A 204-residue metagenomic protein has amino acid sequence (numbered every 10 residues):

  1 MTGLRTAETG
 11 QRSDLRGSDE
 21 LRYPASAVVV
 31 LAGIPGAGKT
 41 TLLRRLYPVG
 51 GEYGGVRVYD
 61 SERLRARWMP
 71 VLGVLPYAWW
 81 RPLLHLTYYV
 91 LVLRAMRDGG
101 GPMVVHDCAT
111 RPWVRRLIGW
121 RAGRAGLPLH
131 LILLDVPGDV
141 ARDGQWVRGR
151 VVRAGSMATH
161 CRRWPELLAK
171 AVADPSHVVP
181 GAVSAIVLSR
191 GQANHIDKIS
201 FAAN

Functional and structural regions predicted by a protein language model:
M1-E20: N-terminal pre-Walker A segment at the start of P-loop NTPase domains
S18-S26, A95-D98: Phosphate-binding P-loop
S26, A125-H130, V179-S184: Short glycine-/polar-rich loops that comprise or flank the Walker A/P-loop and associated switch/sensor motifs
V28-V30, V104: Short hydrophobic/aromatic beta-strand immediately N-terminal to the Walker A/P-loop
A32, A37, R45, Y53 (+1 more regions): Conserved GTP-binding G-domain of TRAFAC-class P-loop NTPases and closely related GTPase folds
T41-G99, V140-R142: Conserved substrate/cofactor phosphate-moiety recognition/catalytic segment in nucleotide-dependent phosphotransferases
W80-L129: Glycine-rich phosphate-binding loop used to anchor ATP phosphates in small-molecule kinases, encompassing both
A125-G144: Conserved phosphate-donor/acceptor-positioning beta-strand/loop module used by diverse small-molecule
